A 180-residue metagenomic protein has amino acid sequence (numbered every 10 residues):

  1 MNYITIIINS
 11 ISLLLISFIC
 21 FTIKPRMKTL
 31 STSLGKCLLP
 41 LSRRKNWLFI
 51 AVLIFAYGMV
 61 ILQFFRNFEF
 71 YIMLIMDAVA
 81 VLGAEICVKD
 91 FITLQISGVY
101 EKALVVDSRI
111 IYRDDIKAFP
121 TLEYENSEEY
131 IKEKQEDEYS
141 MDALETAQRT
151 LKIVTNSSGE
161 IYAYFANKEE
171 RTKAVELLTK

Functional and structural regions predicted by a protein language model:
M1-M59: N-terminal membrane-targeting/pre-transmembrane regions
M1-S10, L48, F64-A80: Hydrophobic alpha-helical transmembrane segments
T32, Y100, T155-N156: Acidic surface patches and DE-rich sequence motifs
L53-I61, V79-A84: Hydrophobic, membrane-inserted alpha-helices
N67-I92, R149, V154-Y162: Hydrophobic alpha-helical transmembrane segments and immediately flanking/interface helices in integral membrane
V79-A118: Conserved beta-hairpin
V106-E170: Non-transmembrane, membrane-adjacent beta-strand/coil modules in membrane-associated proteins and peripheral
V175-T179: Short amphipathic alpha-helices in soluble, non-transmembrane regions that often serve as interface/regulatory elements
